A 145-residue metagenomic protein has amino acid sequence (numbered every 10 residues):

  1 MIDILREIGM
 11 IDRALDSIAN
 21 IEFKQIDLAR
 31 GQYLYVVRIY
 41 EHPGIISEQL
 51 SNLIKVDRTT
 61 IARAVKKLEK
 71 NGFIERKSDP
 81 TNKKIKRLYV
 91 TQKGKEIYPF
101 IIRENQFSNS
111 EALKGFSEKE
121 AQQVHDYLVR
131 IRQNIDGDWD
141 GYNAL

Functional and structural regions predicted by a protein language model:
M1-I26: N-terminal leader segment of winged-helix/HTH proteins
G9, V37-E41, I102: Short, locally clustered residues in the helix-turn-helix/winged-helix DNA-binding domain
A14, I18, L34-V37, E96 (+1 more regions): Pre-recognition alpha-helix immediately N-terminal to the DNA-recognition helix within helix-turn-helix or winged-helix
G31-Y33, T59: Key DNA-contact positions within bacterial/archaeal DNA-binding proteins
H42-I46: Short capping segments at the starts of secondary-structure elements
S47-E48, T59, K66, K86: Residues within helix-turn-helix
S51: The alpha-helix within a helix-turn-helix
K66-V129: Charged, amphipathic alpha-helical coiled-coil/dimerization segments
